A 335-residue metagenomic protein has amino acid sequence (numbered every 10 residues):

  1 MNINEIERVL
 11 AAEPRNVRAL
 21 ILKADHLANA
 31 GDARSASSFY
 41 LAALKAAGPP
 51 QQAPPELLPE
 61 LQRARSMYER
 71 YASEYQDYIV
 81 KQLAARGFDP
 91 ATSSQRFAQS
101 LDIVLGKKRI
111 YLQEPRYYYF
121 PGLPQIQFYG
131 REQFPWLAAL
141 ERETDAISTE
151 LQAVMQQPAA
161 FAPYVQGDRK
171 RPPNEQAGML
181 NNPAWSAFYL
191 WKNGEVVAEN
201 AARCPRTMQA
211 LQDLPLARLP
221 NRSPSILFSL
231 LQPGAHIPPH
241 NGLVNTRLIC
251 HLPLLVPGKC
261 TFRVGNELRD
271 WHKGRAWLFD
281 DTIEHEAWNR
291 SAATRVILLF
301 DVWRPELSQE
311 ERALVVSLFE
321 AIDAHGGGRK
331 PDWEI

Functional and structural regions predicted by a protein language model:
R8-A11, K45: Conserved structural position within tetratricopeptide repeats
N16, D25, N29-L227, L231-N241 (+2 more regions): Fe(II)/2-oxoglutarate oxygenase catalytic core
I237-H240, T261-F262, F279, H285-S291: Short beta-strand His + acidic residue motifs that chelate non-heme Fe in jelly-roll/DSBH and cupin folds
I249-P253, L278, A293-S308: A short hydrophobic beta-strand segment most commonly corresponding to one strand of the jelly-roll/cupin
L254-K273: A short beta-strand-loop-beta hairpin characteristic of the jelly-roll/cupin
D270-E284: Conserved metal-binding segment of the jelly-roll/cupin
